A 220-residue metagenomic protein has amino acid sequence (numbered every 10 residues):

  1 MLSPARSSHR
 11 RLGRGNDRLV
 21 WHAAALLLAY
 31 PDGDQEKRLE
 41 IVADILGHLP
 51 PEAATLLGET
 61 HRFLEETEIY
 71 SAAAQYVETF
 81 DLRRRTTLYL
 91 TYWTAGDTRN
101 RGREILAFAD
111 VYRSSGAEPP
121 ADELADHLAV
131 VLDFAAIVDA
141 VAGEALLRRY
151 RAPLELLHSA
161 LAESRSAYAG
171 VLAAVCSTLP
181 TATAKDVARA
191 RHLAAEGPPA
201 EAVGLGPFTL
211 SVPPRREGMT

Functional and structural regions predicted by a protein language model:
M1-L128, L132-T220: Charged, alpha-helix-forming regions
